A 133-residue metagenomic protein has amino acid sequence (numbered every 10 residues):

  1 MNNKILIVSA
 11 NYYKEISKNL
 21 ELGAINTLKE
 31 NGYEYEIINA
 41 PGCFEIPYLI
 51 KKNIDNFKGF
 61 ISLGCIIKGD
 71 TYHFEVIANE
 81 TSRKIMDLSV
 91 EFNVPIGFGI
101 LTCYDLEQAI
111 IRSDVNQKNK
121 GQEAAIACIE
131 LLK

Functional and structural regions predicted by a protein language model:
N2-I37: Glycine-rich phosphate/diphosphate-binding loop of Rossmann-like nucleotide-binding domains
N11-Y12, C65-I66, L101-D105: Short, ordered loop/turn segments at secondary-structure junctions
G23, T27, N31, N53 (+3 more regions): Change "in soluble alpha/beta enzymes" to "in soluble alpha/beta proteins
T27-D55: Active-site rim loops that border cofactor/substrate pockets in soluble metabolic enzymes
Y48-I85: Glycine-rich phosphate-binding loop
E75-T102: Short, acidic/small-residue loops that bind anionic groups at enzyme active sites
Y104-K118: Phosphate-binding/catalytic loops
K118-K133: A charged, well-structured terminal subsegment
